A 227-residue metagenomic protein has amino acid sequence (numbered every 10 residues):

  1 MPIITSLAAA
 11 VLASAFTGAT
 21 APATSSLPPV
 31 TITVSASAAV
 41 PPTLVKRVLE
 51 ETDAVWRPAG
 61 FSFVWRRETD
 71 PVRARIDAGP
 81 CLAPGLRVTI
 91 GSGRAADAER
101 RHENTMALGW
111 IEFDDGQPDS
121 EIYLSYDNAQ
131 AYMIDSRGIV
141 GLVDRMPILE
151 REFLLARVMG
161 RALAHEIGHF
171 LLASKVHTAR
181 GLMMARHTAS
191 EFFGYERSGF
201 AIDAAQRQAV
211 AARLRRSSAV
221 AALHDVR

Functional and structural regions predicted by a protein language model:
M1-P2, A9, A74, V88 (+1 more regions): Residue-level marker of intrinsically disordered, low-complexity segments enriched for small/polar residues
I3-P28: Bacterial Sec-dependent signal peptides at the C-terminal "C-region" and cleavage site
S6-A8, R57, A173, T188: Residue-level marker of positions within ordered structural domains that often coincide with functionally constrained
L12-A15, V88, M106, T178: Generic detector of intrinsically disordered, low-complexity, polar/charged segments
A21-V30, R66-P84, A173-A179: Generic structural signal for short, solvent-exposed loop/turn connectors between secondary structure elements
A23-T24, T33-L49, F113-V158, F170-R227: Metalloprotease/metallohydrolase-associated module, dominated by Zn2+-dependent proteases
T31, G60-V64, L182: Residues at or immediately flanking beta-strands
P42-I167: Metzincin-family zinc-dependent endopeptidase catalytic domain
